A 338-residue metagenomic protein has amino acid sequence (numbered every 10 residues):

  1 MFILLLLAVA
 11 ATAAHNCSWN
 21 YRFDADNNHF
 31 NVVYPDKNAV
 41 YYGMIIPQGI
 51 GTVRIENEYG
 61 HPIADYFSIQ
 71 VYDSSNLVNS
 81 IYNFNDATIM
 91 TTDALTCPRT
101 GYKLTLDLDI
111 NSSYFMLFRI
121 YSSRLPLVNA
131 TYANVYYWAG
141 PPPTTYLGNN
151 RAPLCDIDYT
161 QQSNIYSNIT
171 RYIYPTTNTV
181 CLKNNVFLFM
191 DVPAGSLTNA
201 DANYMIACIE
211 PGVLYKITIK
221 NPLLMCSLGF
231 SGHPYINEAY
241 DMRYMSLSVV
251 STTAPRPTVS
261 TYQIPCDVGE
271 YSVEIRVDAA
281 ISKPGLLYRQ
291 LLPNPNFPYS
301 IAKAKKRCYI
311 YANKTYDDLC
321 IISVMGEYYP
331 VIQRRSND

Functional and structural regions predicted by a protein language model:
M1-A14: Cleavable N-terminal signal peptides of Sec/SRP-targeted secreted and luminal proteins
A13-D338: A compositional/structural signature for long, glycine/proline-rich flexible linkers and loops on extracytoplasmic
